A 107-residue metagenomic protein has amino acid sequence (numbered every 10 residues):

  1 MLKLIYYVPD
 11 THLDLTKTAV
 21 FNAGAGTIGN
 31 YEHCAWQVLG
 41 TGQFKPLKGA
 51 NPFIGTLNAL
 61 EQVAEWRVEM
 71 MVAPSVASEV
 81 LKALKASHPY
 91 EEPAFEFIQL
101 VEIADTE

Functional and structural regions predicted by a protein language model:
M1-E107: Hydrophobic structural segments
